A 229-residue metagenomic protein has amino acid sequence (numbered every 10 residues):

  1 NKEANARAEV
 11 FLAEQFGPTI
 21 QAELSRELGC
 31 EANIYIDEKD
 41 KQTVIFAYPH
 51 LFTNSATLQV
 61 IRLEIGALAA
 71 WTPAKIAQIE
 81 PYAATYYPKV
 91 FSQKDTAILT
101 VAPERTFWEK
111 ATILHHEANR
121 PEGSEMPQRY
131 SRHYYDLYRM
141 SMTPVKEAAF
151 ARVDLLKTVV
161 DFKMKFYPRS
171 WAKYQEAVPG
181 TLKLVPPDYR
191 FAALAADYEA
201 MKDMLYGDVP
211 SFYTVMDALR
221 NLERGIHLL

Functional and structural regions predicted by a protein language model:
N1-L229: Structured mid-to-C-terminal alpha-helical surface segments
